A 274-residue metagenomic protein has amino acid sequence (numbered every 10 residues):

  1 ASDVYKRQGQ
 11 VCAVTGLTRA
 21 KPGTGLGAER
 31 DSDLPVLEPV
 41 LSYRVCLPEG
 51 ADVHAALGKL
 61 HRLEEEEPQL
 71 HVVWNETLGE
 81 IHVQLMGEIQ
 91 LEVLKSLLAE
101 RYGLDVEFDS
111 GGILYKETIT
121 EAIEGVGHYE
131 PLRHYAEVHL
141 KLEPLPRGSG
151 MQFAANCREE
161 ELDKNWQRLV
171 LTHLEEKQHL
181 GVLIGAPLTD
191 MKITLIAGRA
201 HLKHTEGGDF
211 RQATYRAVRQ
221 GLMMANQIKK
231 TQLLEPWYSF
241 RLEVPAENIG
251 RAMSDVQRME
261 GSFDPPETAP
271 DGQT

Functional and structural regions predicted by a protein language model:
S2-T274: Accessory interaction regions appended to the cores of large information-processing enzymes
